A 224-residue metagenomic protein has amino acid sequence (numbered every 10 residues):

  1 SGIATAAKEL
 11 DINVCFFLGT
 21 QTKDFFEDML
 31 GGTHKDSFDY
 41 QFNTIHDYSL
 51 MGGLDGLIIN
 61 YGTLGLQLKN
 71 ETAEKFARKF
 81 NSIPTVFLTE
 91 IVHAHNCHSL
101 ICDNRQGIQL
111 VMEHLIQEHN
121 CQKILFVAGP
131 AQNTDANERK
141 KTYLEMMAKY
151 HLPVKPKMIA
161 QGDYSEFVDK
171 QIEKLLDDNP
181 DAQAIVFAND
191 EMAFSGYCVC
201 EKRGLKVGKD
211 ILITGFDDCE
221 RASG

Functional and structural regions predicted by a protein language model:
S1-G224: Bacterial carbohydrate/catabolite-sensing allosteric modules
